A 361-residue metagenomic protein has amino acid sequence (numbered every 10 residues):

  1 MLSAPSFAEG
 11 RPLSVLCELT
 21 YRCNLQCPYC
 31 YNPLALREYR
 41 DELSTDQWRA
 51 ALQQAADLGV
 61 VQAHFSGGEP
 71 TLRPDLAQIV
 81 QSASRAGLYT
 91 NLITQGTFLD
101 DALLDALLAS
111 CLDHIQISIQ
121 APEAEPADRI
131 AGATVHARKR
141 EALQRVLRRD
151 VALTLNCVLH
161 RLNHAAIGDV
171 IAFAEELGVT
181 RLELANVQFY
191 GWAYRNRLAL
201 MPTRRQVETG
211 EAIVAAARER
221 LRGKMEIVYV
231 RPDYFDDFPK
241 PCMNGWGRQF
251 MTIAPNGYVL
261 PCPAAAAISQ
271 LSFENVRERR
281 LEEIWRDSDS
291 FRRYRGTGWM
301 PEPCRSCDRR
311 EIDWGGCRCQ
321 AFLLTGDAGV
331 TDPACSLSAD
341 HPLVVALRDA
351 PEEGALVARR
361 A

Functional and structural regions predicted by a protein language model:
M1-H114: Conserved alpha-helical substructure of the radical SAM core
M1-L2, A266-A361: Flexible mid-to-C-terminal extensions adjoining Fe-S/redox cofactors in radical SAM and related proteins
F7, K240-M243, R295-G298: Short Gly/Pro-enriched turn/cap motifs at secondary-structure boundaries
L16, T20-C23, F235, P255 (+3 more regions): Residue-level signal for mature regions of secreted extracellular proteins and peptides
T20, E69, G96-T97, Q120 (+3 more regions): Short beta->alpha junction loops/turns
A35, G68, Q120, V187 (+1 more regions): Flexible loop residues that form catalytic and substrate-binding hotspots at small-molecule/glycan-binding clefts
L43, P74, T134, L162-A165 (+1 more regions): Residue-level signal for the nucleotide or nucleotide-sugar donor/cofactor binding architecture
Y89, D105, A109-H114, S118-R279: Radical SAM enzyme [4Fe-4S]-AdoMet core and its adjacent flexible, acidic and glycine-rich loops/tails across
